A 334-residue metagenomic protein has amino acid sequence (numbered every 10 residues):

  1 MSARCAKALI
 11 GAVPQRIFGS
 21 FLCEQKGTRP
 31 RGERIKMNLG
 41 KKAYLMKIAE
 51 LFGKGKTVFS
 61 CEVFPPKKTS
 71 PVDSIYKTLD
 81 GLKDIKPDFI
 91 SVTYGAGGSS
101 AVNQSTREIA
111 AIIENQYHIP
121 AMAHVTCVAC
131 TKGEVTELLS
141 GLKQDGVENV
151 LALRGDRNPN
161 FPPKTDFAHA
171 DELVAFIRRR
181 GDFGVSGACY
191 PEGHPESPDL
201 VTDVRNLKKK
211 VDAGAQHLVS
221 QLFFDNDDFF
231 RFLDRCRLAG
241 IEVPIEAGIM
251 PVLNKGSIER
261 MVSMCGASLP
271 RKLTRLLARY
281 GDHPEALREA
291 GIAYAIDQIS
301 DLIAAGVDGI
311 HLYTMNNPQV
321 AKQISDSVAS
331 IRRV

Functional and structural regions predicted by a protein language model:
G11, Q25-K26: Glycine-biased, low-complexity coil/linker segments
N38-C61, K68, T274, R333-V334: N-terminal amphipathic alpha-helix/helix-capping segment at the start of soluble metabolic enzymes
A43-A49, V72-G81, I85, G98-I119: Glycine-rich, positively charged N-terminal anion/phosphate-binding segment
V58-S74, A121-G133, S186-T202, R279-A293: Active-site mouth loops of central-metabolism enzymes
E62, I90, L142, K210 (+3 more regions): Conserved, mostly hydrophobic/aromatic
V63-P66, T93-G97, H124-C130, G155-R157 (+5 more regions): Active-site beta-loop-alpha junctions enriched in small/polar residues
P66, P87-R107, G155-T165, Q216-F229 (+1 more regions): Glycine-rich, proline-tolerant flexible connector loops at the mouths of alpha/beta enzymes
T165-Y190, L238-I292, D297, V328-V334: Active-site pocket-lining/capping segments in soluble small-molecule metabolic enzymes
